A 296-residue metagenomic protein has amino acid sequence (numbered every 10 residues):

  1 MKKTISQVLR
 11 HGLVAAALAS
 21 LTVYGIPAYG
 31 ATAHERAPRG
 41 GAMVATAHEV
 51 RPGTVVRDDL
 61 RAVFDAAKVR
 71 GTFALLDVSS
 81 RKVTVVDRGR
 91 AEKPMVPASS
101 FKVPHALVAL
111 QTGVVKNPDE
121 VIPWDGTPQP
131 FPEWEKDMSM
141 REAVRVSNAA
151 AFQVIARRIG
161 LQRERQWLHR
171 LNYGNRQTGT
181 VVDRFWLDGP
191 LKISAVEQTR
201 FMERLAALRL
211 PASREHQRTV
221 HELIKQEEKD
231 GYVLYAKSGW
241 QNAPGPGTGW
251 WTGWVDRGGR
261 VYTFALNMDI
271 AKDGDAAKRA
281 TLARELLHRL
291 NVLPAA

Functional and structural regions predicted by a protein language model:
K2-L13: Bacterial N-terminal signal peptides that target proteins for export
G12-Y24: Bacterial N-terminal signal peptides
A28-V44, H48-V63, A67, P94 (+3 more regions): Structured C-terminal helix/loop/strand segments within mature extracytoplasmic catalytic/sensor domains
A66-D77: Short N-terminal helix-loop-first-beta-strand/juxtamembrane motif that initiates sensory/input modules
V78-K93: Short, conserved catalytic-motif segment at the N-terminal edge
P94-P118, A143, F264: Active-site SXXK
Q111-T127, A212-Q217: Short, well-structured active-site flanking segments
P132, K136-M140, F152-R204: Mid-domain, small-residue-enriched loop/turn segments at the edges of structured enzyme/sensor domains
